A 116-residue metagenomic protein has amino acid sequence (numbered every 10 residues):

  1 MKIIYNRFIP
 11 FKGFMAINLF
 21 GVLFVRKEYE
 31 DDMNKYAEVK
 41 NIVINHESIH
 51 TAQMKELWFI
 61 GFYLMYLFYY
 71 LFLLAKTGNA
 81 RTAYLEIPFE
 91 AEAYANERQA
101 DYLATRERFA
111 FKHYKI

Functional and structural regions predicted by a protein language model:
M1-I3, E38, H46: Short linear motifs at secondary-structure transitions and domain/linker junctions
K2-F14, N18-G21, G61-I116: Metalloprotease/metallohydrolase-associated module, dominated by Zn2+-dependent proteases
I9-P10, Y29-D31, W58-F59: Short, solvent-exposed loop/turn segments at secondary-structure junctions
G13-A16, L23-I44: Short pre-active-site segment immediately N-terminal to the catalytic Zn-binding motif
M33, A37, N41, Q53 (+2 more regions): Aromatic-acidic/polar surface patches that form glycan- and anion
H46-E47, E90: Acidic active-site catalytic centers that drive phospho-/nucleotidyl reactions and related ester hydrolyses
S48-M65: Catalytic Zn2+-binding segment of zinc metalloproteases
